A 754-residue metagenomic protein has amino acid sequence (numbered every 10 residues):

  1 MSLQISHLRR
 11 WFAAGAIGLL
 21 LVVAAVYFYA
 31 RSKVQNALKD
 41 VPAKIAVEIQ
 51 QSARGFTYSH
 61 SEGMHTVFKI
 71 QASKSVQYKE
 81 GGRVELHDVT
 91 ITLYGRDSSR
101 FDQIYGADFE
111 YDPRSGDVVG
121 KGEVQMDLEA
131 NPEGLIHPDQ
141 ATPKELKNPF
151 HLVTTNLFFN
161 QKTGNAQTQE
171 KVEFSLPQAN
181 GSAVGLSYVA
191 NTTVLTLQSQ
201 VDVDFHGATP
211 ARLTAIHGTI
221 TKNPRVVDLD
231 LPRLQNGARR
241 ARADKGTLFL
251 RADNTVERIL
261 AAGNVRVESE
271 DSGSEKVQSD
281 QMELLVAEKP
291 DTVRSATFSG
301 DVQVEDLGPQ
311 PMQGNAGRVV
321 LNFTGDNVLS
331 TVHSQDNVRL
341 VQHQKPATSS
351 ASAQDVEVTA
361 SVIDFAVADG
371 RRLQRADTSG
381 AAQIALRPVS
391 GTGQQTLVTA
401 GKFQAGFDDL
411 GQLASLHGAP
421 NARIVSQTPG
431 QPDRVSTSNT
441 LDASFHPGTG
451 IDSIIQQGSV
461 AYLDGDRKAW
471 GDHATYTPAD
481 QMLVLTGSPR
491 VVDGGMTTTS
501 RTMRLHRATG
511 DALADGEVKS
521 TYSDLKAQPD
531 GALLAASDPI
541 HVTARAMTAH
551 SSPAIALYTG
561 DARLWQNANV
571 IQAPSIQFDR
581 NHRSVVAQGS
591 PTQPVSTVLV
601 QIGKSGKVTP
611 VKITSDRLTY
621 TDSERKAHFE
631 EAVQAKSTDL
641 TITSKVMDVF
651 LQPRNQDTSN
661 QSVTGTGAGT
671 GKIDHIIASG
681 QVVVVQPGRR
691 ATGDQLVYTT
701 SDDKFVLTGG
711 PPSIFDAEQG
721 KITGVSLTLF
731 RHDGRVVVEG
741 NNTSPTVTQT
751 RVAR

Functional and structural regions predicted by a protein language model:
M1-R754: Mature-chain termini and adjacent capping regions
